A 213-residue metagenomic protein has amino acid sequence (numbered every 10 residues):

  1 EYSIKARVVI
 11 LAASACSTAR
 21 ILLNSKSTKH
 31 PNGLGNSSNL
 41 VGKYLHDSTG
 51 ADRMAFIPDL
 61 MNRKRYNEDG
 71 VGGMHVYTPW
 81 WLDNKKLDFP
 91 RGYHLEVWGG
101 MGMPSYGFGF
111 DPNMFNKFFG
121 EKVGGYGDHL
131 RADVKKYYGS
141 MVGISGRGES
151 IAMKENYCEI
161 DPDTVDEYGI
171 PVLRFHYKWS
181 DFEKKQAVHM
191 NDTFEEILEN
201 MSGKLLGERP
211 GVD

Functional and structural regions predicted by a protein language model:
E1, M141, K154, S202-G203 (+1 more regions): A broad structural signal for short, well-ordered beta-strand segments within beta-sheet-rich domains
E1-D69: Glycine-rich loop(s) and the adjacent beta-strand/alpha-helix scaffold that form part
V9, G148, F182, Q186: Conserved aromatic-histidine-acidic binding/catalytic patches
A12, N24-S25, S48, D163 (+1 more regions): Generic, well-ordered alpha-helical scaffold segments in large soluble proteins
S14, G70, M153, E183-A187 (+1 more regions): Generic structural signal for well-ordered, non-membrane alpha-helical segments in soluble metabolic enzymes
T28-H30, A152-K154, M201-L205: Short helix-capping/linker segments at secondary-structure and domain boundaries
S38-L173, D181: FAD cofactor-binding and catalytic pocket of flavoenzymes
F118-G124, R174-H176, S180-D213: Mobile, glycine/GP-rich and aromatic-enriched active-site lid/loop segments adjacent to catalytic centers
